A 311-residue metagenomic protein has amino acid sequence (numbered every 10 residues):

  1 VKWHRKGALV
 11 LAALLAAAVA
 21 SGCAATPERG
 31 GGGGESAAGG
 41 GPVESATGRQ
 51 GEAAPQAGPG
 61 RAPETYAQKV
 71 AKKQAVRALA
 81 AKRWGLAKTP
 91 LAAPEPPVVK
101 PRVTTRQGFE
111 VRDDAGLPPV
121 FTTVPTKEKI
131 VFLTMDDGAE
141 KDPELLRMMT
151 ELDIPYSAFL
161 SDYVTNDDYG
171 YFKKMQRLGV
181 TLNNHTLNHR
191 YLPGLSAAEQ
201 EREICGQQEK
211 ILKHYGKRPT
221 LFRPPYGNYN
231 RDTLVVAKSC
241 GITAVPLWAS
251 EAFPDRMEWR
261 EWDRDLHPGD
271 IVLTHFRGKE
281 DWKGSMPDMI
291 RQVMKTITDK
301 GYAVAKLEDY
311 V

Functional and structural regions predicted by a protein language model:
K2-V10: Bacterial N-terminal signal peptides that target proteins for export
V19-G22: C-terminal motif of bacterial Sec signal peptides marking the signal peptidase cleavage site
A24-T26: Bacterial signal peptide processing site
E28-T47, A53: Extracytoplasmic/lumenal low-complexity Ser/Thr/Pro-rich segments of cell-envelope proteins
G48-V120: Non-catalytic propeptide/linker segments at domain boundaries
L91-N184, N188-Y191, K210: Active-site beta->alpha N-cap acidic-glycine motif
E144, Y191-A303, E308-V311: Catalytic domains of cell-wall/extracellular-matrix polysaccharide-remodeling enzymes, centered on de-N-acetylation
